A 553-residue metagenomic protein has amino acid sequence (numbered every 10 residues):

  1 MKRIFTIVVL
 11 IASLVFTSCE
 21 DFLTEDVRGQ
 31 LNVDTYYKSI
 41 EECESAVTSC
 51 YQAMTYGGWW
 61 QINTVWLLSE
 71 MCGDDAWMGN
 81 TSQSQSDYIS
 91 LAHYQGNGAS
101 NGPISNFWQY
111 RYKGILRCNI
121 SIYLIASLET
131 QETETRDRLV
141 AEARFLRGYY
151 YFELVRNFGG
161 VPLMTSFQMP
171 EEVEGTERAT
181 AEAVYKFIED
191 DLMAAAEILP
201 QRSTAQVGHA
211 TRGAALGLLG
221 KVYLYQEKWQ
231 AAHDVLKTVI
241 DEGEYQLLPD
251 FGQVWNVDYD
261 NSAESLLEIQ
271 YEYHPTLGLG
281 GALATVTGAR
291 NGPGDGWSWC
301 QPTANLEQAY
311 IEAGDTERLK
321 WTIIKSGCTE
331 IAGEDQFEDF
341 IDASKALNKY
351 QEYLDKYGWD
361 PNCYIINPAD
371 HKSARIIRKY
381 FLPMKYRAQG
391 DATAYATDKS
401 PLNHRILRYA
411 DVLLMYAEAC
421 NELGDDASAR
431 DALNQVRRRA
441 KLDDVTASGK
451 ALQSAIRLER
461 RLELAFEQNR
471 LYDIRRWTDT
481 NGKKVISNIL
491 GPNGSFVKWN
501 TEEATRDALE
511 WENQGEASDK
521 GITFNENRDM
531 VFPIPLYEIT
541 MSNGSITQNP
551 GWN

Functional and structural regions predicted by a protein language model:
F16-S18: C-terminal motif of bacterial Sec signal peptides marking the signal peptidase cleavage site
E20-S84, V161, Y185, M193-A196 (+2 more regions): An aromatic- and glycine-enriched ligand-binding surface/loop that stacks and positions planar moieties
F22, I40, D75-A76, S82 (+7 more regions): Long, intrinsically disordered, low-complexity segments
E44, T48, Q52-W60, S82-F158 (+4 more regions): Conserved, well-structured interaction surfaces
S90, Q95, G314-R408, W552: Flexible, polar/acidic helix-loop-strand segments at domain edges
